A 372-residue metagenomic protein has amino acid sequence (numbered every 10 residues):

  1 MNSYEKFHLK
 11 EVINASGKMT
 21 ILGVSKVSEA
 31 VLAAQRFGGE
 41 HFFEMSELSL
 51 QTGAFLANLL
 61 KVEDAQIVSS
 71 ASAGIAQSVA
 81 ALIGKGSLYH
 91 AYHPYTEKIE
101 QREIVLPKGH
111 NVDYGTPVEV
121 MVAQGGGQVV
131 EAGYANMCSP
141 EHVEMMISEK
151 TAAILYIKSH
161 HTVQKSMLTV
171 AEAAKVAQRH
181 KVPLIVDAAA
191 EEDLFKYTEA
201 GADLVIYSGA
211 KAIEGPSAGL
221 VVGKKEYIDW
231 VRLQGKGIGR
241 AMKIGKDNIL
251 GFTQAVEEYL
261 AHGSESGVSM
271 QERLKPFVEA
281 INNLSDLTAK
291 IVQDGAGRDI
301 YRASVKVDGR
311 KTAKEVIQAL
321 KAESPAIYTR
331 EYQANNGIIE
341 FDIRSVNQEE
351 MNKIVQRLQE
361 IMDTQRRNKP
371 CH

Functional and structural regions predicted by a protein language model:
M1-L22, K26-V27, G53-L56, K61-L260 (+4 more regions): Conserved PLP-enzyme active-site core in the AAT-like
S3, N282, D286-Q356: Conserved C-terminal alpha-helix-loop-beta "cap" of PLP-dependent enzymes that closes/shapes the active-site mouth
T20-V31, F42-L50: A structural motif shared across PLP-dependent enzymes of the aminotransferase-like
M45-L50, D64-A65, A188-E191, A241-K243 (+4 more regions): Flexible, glycine/charged-enriched surface loops at secondary-structure junctions
T253-V256, Q333-E340, C371-H372: Short proline/glycine- and acidic-rich turn/helix-capping motifs at secondary-structure junctions
E258-E265, R344: Glycine-rich phosphate/diphosphate-binding loops and the adjacent beta-loop-alpha structural elements that coordinate
